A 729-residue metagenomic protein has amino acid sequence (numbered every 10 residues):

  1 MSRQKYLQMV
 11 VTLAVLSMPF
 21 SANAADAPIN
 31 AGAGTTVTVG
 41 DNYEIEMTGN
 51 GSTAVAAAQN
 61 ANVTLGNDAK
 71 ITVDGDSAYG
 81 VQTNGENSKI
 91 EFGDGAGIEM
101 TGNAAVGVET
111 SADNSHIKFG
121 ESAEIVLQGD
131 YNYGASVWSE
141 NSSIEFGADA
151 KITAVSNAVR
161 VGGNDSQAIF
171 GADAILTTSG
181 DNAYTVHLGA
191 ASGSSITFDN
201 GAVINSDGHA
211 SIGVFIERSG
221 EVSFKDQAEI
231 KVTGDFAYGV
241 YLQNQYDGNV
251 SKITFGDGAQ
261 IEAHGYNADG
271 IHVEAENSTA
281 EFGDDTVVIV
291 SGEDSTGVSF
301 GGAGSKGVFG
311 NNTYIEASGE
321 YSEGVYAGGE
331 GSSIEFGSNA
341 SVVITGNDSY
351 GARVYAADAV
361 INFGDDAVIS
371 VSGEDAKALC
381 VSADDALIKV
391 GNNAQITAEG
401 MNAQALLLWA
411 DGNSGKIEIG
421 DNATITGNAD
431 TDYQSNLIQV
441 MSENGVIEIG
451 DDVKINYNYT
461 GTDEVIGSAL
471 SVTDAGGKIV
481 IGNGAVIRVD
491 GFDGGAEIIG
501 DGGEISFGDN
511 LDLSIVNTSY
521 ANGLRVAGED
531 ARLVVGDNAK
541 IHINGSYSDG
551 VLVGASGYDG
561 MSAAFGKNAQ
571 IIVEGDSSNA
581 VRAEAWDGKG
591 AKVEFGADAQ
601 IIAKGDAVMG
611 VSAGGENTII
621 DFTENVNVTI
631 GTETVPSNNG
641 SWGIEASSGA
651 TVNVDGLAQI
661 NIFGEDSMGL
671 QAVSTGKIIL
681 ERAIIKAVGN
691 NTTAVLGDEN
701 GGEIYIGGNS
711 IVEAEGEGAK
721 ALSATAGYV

Functional and structural regions predicted by a protein language model:
M1-A24: Gram-negative bacterial Sec-dependent N-terminal signal peptides
N23, T35-G51, V63-S77, I90-A104 (+22 more regions): Beta-strand-rich solenoid/repeat architectures in extracellular/passenger domains of polysaccharide-targeting enzymes
A25-A33, T53-Q59, Y79-E86, V106-D113 (+22 more regions): Glycine-rich beta-solenoid repeat tracts in large extracellular/virion proteins
G193, D247-V250, G412-N413, Y558-G560 (+1 more regions): Short, solvent-exposed loop/turn segments that connect beta-strands within catalytic domains and beta-strand-rich
